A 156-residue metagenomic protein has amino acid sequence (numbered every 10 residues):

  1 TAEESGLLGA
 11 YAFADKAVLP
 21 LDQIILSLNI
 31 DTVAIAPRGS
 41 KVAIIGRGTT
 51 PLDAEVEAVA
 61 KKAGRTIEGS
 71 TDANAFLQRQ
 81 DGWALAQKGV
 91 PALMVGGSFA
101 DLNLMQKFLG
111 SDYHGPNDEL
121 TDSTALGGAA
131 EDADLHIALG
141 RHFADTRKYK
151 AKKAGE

Functional and structural regions predicted by a protein language model:
A2-Q106: Metal-dependent peptidase/peptidase-like ectodomains
G96, L102-E156: His/Asp/Glu-rich mid-to-C-terminal helical/loop segments that flank catalytic regions of hydrolases
